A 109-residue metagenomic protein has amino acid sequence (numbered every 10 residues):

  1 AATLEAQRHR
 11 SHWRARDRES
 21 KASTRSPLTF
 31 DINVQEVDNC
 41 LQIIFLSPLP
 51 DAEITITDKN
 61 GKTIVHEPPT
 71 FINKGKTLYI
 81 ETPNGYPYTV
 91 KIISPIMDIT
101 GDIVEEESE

Functional and structural regions predicted by a protein language model:
L4-E36: Transition segment at domain starts
V37-I43: Structural beta-strand segments of beta-rich domains
L46-D51, G85, I96: Short proline/glycine-enriched turn/loop motifs at strand-loop junctions of beta-rich domains
E53-T57: Beta-strand signatures of extracellular beta-sandwich domains
D58-K62, Y88: Short, glycine-anchored, charge-dense loop/turn motifs used at functional sites
E67-P68, I103: Short hydrophobic alpha-helix segments
T70-I93: Short, surface-exposed loop/turn motifs with a glycine/proline- and acidic-biased composition
M97-E109: Edge beta-strands of extracellular beta-sandwich domains
